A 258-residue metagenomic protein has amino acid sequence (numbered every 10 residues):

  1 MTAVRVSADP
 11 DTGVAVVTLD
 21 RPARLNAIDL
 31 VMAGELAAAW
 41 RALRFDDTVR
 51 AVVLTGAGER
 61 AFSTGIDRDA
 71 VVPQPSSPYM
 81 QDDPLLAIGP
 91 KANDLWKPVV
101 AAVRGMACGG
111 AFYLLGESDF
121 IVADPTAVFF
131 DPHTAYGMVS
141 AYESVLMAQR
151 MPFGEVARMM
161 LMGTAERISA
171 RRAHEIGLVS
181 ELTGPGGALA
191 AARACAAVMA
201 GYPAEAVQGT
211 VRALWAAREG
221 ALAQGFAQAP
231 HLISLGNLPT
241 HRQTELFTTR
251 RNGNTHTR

Functional and structural regions predicted by a protein language model:
M1-E59: Conserved CoA-thioester-binding segment of acyl-CoA-metabolizing enzymes
M1-T12, E59, A70, G163-R172 (+2 more regions): C-terminal alpha-helix plus adjacent terminal tail
M1-V4, A37-R41, P84-P90, A107 (+2 more regions): A generic local structural motif
V17, L54, D67, L114-G116 (+3 more regions): Hydrophobic/aromatic residues within transmembrane alpha-helices of multi-pass small-molecule transporters
D20, I66, R104: Histidine-centered beta-alpha loop that forms part of the nucleotide-sugar donor binding/catalytic region in diverse
G56-K91, A135, A221: Glycine- (often His-adjacent) and acidic-residue-rich active-site loop that binds/positions the CoA thioester
E59-S63, C108, F130, L214-A217: Short, active-site-adjacent cap segments at secondary-structure transitions
N93-A204: Crotonase-fold acyl-CoA enzyme core
